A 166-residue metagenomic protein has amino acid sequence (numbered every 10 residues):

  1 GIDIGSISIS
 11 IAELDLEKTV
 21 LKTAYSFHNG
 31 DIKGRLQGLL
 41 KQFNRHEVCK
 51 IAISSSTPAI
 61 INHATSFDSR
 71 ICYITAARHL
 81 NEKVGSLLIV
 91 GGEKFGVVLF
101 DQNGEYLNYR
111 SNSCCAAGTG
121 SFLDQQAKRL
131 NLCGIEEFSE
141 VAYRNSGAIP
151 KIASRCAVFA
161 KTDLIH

Functional and structural regions predicted by a protein language model:
G1-D3, K50-A52, G85-I89: Short glycine-aspartate micro-motif
G1-G34, Y106-C114: Short glycine-rich, Thr/Ser-proximal phosphate-binding strand/loop in the N-terminal lobe of ATP-dependent enzymes
I2-I7, S56, V90-K94: A short acidic Gly-Thr/Ser loop motif
I9-L14, K94-F100: Short beta-strand scaffold segments in enzyme catalytic cores
L16, K22-H28, F43-C72, V98 (+1 more regions): Short beta-strand-loop/turn "lid" adjacent to the catalytic site in phosphate-handling enzymes
E105-R144, K161: Glycine-rich phosphate-binding loop plus the immediately following alpha-helix
F138-H166: A mobile "lid/hinge" subdomain adjacent to the ATP/sugar-phosphate binding pocket shared across diverse ATP-dependent
